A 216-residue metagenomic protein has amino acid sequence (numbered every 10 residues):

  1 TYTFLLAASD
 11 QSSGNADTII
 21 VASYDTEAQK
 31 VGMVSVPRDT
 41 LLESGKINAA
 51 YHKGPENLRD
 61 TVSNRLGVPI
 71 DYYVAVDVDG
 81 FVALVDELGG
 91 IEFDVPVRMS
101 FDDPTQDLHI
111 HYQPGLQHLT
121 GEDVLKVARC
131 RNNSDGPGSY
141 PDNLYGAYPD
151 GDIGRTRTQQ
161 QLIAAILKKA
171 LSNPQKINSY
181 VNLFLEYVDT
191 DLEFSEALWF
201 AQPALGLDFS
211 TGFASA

Functional and structural regions predicted by a protein language model:
T1-A216: Non-catalytic, solvent-exposed segments at the cell envelope interface
